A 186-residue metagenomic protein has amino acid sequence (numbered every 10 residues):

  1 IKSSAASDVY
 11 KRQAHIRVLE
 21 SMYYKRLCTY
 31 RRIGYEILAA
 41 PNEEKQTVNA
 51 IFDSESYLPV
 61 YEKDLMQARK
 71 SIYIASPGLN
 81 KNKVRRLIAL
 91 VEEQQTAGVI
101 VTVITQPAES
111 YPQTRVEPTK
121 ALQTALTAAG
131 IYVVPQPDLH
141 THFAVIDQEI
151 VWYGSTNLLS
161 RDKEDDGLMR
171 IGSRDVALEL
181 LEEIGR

Functional and structural regions predicted by a protein language model:
I1-A6, Y10: Single conserved hydrophobic/aromatic residue that forms the stacking wall/gate of nucleotide- or nucleobase-binding
S4, I16-M22: Switch/connector loops and helix/strand junctions flanking conserved nucleotide-binding motifs in nucleotide-processing
R12-I16, T105-Y111, L139: Short beta-alpha junction loops
Y23-R26, R32-N49, I150-R186: Signature of lipid phosphatidyltransferase scaffolds
L38, I131-Q136: General small-molecule cofactor/ligand-binding pocket signal
D53-Y61: A short, well-structured juxtamembrane/interface segment
D64-A128: Primarily the HKD phosphodiesterase
H142-V145: Short beta-strand scaffold segments in enzyme catalytic cores
